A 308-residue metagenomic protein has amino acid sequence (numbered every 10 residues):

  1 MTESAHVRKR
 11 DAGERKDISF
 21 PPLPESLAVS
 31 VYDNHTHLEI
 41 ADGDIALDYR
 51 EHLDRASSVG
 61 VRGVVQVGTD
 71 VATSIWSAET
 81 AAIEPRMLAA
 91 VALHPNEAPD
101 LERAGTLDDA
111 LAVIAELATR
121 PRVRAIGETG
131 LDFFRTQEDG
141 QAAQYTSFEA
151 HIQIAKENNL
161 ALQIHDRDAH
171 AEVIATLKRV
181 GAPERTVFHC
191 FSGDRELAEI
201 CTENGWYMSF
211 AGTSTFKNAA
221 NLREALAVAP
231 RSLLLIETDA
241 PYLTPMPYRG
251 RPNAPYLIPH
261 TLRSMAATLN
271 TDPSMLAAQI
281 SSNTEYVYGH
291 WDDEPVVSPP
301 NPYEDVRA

Functional and structural regions predicted by a protein language model:
M1-A308: Mid-domain alpha/beta scaffold segments of enzyme catalytic cores
